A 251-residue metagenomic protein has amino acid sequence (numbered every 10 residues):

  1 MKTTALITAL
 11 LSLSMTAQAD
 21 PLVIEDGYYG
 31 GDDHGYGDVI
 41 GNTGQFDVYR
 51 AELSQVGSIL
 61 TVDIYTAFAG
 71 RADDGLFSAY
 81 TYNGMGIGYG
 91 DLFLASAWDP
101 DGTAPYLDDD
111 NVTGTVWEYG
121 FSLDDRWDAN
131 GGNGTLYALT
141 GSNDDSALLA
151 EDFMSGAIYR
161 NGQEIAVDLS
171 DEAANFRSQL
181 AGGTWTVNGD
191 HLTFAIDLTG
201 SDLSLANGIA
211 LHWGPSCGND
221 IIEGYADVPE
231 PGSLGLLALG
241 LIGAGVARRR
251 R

Functional and structural regions predicted by a protein language model:
T4-L13, L237-G240: Sec-dependent N-terminal signal peptides
S12, Y28, I242-A244: A general, composition-driven signal for non-globular sequence regions
M15-A19: Sec/Tat signal peptide C-region and signal peptidase I cleavage site
D20-D227: Surface-exposed extracytoplasmic segments
P229-R248: A short, hydrophobic C-terminal helix/tail in secreted or cell-surface proteins
